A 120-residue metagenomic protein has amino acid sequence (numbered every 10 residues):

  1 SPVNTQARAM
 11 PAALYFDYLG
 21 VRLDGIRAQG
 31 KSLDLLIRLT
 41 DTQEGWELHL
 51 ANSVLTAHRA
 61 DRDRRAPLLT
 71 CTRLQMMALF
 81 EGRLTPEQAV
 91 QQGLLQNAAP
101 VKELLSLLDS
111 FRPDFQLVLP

Functional and structural regions predicted by a protein language model:
S1, D61-P120: C-terminal interaction segments
S1-T56, A98-P120: Acidic, aliphatic-rich amphipathic alpha-helical segments
